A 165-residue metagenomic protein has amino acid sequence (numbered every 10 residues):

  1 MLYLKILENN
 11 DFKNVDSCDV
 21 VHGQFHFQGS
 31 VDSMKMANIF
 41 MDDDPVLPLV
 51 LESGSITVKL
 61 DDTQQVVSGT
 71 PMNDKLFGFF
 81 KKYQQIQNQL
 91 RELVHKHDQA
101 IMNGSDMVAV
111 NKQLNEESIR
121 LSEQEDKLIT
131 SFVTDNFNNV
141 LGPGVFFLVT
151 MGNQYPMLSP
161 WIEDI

Functional and structural regions predicted by a protein language model:
M1-K127: A non-transmembrane, solvent-exposed segment enriched in polar/low-complexity residues
R91, N138-L148: Amphipathic alpha-helical repeat scaffolds of TPR domains
I129, M157-I165: Alpha-helical repeat scaffolds
F146-M151, E163: Short amphipathic alpha-helical surface patches that mediate protein-protein
